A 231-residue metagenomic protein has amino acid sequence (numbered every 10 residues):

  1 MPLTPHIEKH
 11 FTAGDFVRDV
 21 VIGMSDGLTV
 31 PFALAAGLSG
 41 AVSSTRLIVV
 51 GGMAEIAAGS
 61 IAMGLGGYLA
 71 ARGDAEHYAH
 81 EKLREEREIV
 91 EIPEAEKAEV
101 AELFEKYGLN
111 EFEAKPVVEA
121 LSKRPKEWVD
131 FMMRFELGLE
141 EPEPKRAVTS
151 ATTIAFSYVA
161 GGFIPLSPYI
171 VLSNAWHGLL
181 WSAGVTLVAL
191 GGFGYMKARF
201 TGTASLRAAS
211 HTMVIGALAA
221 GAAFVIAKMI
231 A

Functional and structural regions predicted by a protein language model:
M1-A71: Internal alpha-helical transmembrane segments
M1-T12, F16-R18, R72-I154: Cytosol/matrix-facing amphipathic helices and coiled-coil assembly/linker segments of eukaryotic membrane proteins
D26, L65, A114, Y158 (+2 more regions): Residue-level signature of catalytic and energy-coupling elements of molecular machines, predominantly ATP/GTP-dependent
G27-F32, I154-P165: Core segments of transmembrane alpha-helices that mediate helix-helix packing or line hydrophobic substrate/ligand
A36-M53, S167-G178, V225-A231: Helix-coil boundary and interhelical linker segments in multi-pass alpha-helical membrane proteins
W176-V188: Structural signature of hydrophobic alpha-helical transmembrane segments
G192-A217: Interfacial loop-to-transmembrane junctions
